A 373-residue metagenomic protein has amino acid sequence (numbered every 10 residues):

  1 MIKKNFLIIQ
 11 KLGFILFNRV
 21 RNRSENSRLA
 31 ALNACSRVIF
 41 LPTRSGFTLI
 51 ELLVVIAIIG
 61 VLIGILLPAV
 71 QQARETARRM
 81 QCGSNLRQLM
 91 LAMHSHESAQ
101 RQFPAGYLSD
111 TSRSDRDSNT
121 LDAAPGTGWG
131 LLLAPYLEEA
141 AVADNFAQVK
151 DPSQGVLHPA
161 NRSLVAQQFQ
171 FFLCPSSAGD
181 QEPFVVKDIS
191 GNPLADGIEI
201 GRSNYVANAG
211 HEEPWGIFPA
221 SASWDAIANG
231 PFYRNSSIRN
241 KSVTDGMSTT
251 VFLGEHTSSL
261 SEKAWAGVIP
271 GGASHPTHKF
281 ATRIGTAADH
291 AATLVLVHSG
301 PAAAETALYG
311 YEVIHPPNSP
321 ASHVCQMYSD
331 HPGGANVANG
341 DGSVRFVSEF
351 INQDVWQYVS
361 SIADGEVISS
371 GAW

Functional and structural regions predicted by a protein language model:
M1-L49, T111-S114: N-terminal leader/signal peptides at the extreme start of proteins
I2, I65, T76-W373: Surface-exposed loop/linker segments characteristic of extracytoplasmic
I15-R19, S24, N33, F40 (+7 more regions): General helical secondary-structure elements
R19, A30, R37, A69 (+2 more regions): Detector for intrinsically disordered, low-structure N-terminal pre-sequences
R23-S27, L66, I284: Generic alpha-helix initiation/capping and coil-helix boundary signal
S24, R28-L32, I39, A57 (+4 more regions): A ubiquitous, low-specificity "background" feature that marks scattered single residues across proteins without
T43-R78, Q88: N-terminal single-pass transmembrane signal-anchor helix
